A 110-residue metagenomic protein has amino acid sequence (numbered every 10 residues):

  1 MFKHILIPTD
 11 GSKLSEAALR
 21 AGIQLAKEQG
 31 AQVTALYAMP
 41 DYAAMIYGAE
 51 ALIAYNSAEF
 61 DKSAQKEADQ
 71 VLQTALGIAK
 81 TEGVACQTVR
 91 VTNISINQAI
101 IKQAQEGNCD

Functional and structural regions predicted by a protein language model:
K3-Y55, G77-Q87: Small/aliphatic-rich secondary-structure junction motif
D10, S63-E67, V91: Short, surface-exposed alpha-helical recognition segments that flank or form part of ligand/macromolecule-binding
E28, S63, G107: Residue-level signal for short amphipathic helical patches enriched in basic/charged and nearby hydrophobic residues
A54-Q70: A short acidic, glycine-rich active-site loop that binds or catalyzes chemistry on phosphate/adenosine moieties
G77-D110: Structural beta-alpha unit
